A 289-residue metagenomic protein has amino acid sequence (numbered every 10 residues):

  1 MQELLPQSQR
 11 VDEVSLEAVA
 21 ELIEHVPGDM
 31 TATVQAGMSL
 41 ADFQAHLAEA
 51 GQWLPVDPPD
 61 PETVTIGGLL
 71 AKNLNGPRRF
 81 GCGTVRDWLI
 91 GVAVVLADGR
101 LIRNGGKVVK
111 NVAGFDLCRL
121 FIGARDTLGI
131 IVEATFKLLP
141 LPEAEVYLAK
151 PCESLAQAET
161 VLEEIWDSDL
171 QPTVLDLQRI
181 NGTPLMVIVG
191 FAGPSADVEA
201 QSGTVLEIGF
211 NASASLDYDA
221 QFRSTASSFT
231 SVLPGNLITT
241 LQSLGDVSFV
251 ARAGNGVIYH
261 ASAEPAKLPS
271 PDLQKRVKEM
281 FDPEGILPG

Functional and structural regions predicted by a protein language model:
M1-Q9, G37: Active-site beta-strand/loop segments that form the cofactor-binding cradle of oxidoreductase flavoproteins
Q2-L5, L177-T183, D217, R252-G256: A glycine-rich phosphate-binding loop feature that marks nucleotide/adenosyl-phosphate handling sites
S8-Q9, S15-E17, Q44, P61 (+1 more regions): Conserved glycine-rich FAD pyrophosphate-binding loop
Q9, P27-G28, L96-D98, I180-N181 (+1 more regions): Short acidic-glycine loop/turn motifs at beta-strand connectors
L16-E62, L74-K107, P142-K150, A156: N-terminal glycine-rich flavin-associated loop
P55, Q171-D176, D246-A251: A short linear hydrophobic-aromatic micro-motif
A71, I90-S224: C-terminal substrate-binding/cap subdomain adjacent to the FAD-binding core in PCMH-type and related FAD-linked
